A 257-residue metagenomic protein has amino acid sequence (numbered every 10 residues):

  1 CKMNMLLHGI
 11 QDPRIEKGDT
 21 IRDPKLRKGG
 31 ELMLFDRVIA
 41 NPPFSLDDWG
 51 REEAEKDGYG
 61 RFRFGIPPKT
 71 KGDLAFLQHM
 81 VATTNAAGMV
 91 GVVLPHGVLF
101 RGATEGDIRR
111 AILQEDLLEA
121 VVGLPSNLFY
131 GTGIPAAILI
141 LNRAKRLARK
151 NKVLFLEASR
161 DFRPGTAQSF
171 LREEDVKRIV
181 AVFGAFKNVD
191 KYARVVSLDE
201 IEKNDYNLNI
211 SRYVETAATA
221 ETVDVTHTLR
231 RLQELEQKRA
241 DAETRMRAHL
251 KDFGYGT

Functional and structural regions predicted by a protein language model:
C1-P13: Short, conserved SAM-binding/catalytic segment of Class I S-adenosyl-L-methionine-dependent methyltransferases
K17, R22, G29-T257: A conserved structural/catalytic subdomain of Rossmann-like adenosyl-cofactor enzymes
